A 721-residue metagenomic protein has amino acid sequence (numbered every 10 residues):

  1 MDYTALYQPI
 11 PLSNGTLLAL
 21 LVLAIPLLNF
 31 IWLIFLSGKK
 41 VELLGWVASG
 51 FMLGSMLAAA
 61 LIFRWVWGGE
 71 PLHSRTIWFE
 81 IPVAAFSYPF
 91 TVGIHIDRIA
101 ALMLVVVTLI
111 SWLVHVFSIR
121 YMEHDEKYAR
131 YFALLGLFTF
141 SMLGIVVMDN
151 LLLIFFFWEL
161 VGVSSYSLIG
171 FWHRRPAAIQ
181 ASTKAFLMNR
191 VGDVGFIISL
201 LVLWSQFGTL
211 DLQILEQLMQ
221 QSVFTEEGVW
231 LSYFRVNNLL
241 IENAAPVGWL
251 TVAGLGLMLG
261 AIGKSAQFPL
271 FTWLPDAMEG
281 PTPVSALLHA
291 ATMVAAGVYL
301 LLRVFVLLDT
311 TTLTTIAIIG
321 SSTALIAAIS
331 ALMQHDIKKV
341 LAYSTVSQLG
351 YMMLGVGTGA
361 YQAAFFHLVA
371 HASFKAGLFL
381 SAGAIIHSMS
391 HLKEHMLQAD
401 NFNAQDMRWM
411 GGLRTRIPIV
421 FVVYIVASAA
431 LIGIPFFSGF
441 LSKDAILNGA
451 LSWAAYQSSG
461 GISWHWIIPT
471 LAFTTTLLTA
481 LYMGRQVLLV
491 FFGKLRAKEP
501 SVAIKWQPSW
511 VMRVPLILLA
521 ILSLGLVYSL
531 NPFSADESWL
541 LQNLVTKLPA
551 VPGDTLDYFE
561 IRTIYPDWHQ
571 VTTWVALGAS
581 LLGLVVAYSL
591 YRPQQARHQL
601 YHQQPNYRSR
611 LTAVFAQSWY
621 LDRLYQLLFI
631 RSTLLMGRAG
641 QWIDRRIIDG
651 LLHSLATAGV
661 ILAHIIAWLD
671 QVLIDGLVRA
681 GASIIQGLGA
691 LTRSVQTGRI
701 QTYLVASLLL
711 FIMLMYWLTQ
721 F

Functional and structural regions predicted by a protein language model:
M1-L18, F35-A133, F207-V247, T251 (+4 more regions): Transmembrane helix-loop-helix hairpins at membrane boundaries of multipass inner-membrane proteins
L21-S37, W112, I262, A266 (+1 more regions): N-terminal signal-anchor/start-transfer transmembrane helix
V41-S55, S182-F196, T415-I425, W506-L522 (+1 more regions): Alpha-helical transmembrane segments and their helix-start/interface "positive-inside/aromatic belt" motifs in integral
G50-W67, G192-T209, Y424-F436, P515-W539 (+2 more regions): Hydrophobic alpha-helical membrane-insertion segments
A59-A60, S373-G383, L477-Q486, A579-Y601: Hydrophobic alpha-helical membrane-embedded segments
S87, F533-V575, R592-F721: Aromatic-capped, Gly/Pro-kinked transmembrane alpha-helices
S87-V107, R235-A261, G460-T476, L556-G583: Hydrophobic alpha-helical transmembrane segments
I110-I154, V163-I504, L522, Y528: Hydrophobic transmembrane alpha-helices and their helix-loop junctions in integral membrane proteins
